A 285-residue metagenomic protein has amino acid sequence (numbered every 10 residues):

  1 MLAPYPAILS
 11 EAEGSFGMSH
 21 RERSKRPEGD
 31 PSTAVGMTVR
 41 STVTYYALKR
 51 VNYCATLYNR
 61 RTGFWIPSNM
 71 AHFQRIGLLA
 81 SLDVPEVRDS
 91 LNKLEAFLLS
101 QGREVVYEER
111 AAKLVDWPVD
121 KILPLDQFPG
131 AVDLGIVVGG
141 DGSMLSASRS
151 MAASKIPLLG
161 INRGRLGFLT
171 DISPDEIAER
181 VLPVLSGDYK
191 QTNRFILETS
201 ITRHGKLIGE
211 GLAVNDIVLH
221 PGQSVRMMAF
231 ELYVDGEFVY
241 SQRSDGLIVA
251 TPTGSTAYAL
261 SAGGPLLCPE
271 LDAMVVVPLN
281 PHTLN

Functional and structural regions predicted by a protein language model:
A12-D30, G36-M37, K49, T56: A cross-taxon signal for low-complexity, glycine/charged-rich
V43-Y46, R50, A55, T62: N-terminal, intrinsically disordered charge-dense segments
Y53, W65-L134, D175-K190, I201-G211: ATP/NTP phosphate-donor binding region
V87-R88, G142-S148, S255-S261: Short glycine/serine/threonine-rich phosphate/pyrophosphate-binding segments that cradle anionic phosphate groups
E104, K155-P157, V275: Proline-centered loop/turn at the N-terminus of a beta-strand
M151-I161, F168: Gly/Ser-rich helix-loop-strand patches that form or flank binding pockets for ribonucleotide-derived cofactors
L166-D245: Catalytic core of DAGKc-family lipid kinases
E237-N285: Gly/Ser/Thr-rich active-site loops/lids in small-molecule metabolic enzymes that frequently grip phosphoryl groups
